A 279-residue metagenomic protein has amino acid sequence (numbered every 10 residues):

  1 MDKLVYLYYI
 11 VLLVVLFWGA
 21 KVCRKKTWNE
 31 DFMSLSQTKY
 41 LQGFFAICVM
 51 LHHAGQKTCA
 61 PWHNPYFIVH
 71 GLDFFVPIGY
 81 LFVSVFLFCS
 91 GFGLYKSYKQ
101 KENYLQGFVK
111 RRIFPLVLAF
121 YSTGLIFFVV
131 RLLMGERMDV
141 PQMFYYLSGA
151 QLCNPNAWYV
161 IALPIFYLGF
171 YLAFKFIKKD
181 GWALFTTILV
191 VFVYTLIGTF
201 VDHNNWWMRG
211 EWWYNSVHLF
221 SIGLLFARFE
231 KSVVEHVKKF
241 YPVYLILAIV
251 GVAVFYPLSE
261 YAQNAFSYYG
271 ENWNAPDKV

Functional and structural regions predicted by a protein language model:
M1-L196: Membrane-cytosol interface segments of multi-pass membrane proteins, especially ER/Golgi lipid-handling enzymes
L4-Y9, N29-E30, Y194-D202, W206-V279: Alpha-helical transmembrane segments and terminal signal-anchor/GPI-anchor hydrophobic tails, characterized by long
